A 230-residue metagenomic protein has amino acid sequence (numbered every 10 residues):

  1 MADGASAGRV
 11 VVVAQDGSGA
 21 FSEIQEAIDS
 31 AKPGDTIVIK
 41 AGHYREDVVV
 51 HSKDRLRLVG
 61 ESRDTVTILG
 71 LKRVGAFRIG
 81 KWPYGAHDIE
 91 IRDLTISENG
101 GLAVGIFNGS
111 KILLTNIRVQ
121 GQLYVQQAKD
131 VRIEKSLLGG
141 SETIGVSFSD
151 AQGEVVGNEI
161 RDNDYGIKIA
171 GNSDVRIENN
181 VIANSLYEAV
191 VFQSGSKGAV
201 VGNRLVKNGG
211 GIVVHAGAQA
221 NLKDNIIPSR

Functional and structural regions predicted by a protein language model:
M1, S229-R230: Short, solvent-exposed mixed-charge patches
M1-E26, S30, E61: Right-handed parallel beta-helix/beta-solenoid
Q15-S18, T36, R55-G100: Right-handed parallel beta-helix/beta-spiral solenoid domain characteristic of secreted/periplasmic
D29-V59, R63: N-terminal, post-signal-peptide region of Sec/Tat-exported proteins
P33, L56-R57, R78-R92, N108-T115 (+5 more regions): Surface-exposed loop/turn motifs in large extracellular/passenger domains
Y44-V49, R63, L69-V74, G100-I106 (+6 more regions): Short glycine/acidic-rich loop motifs that flank beta-strands on beta-rich extracellular proteins
